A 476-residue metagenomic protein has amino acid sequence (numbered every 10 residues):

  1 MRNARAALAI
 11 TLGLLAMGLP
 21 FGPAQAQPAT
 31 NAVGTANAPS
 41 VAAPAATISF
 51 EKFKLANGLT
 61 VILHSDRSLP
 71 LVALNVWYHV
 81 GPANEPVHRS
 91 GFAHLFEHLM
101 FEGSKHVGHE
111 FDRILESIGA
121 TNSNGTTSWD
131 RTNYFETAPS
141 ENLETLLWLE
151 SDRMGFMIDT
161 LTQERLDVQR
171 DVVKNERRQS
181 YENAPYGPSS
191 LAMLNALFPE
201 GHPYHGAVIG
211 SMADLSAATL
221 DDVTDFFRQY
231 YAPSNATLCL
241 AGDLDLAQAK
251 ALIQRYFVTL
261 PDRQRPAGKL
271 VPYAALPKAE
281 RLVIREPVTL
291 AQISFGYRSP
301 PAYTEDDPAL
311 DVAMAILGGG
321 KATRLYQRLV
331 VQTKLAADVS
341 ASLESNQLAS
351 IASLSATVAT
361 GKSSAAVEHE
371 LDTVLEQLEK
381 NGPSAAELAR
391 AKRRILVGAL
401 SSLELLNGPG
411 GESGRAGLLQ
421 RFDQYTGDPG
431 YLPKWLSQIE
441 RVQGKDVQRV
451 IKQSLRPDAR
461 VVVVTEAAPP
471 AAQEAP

Functional and structural regions predicted by a protein language model:
A4, L19-L63, D245-R285, P433-P476: Proteolytic maturation boundary segments
A9-P20: Bacterial N-terminal signal peptides
H64, L69-E85, G91-L95, H109-F156 (+6 more regions): M16 family metallopeptidases and their MPP-like homologs
S90-S104: Active-site SXXK
E102-G103, G155-E164, S180, K380-S384: Short, polar/flexible loop-turn hinges at active-site or ligand-entry regions and domain interfaces
W129-F135, Q163-N175: Short, glycine/charge-rich beta-strand/loop segments that flank catalytic centers and engage negatively charged groups
Q163, R170, T224-Y256, D458-R460: Non-catalytic, conformational "gating/processing" segments within enzyme and secreted inhibitor domains
R178-N183, L194-N195, R265-A322: His/Glu-based metal-binding/catalytic segments typifying zinc-dependent metallopeptidases
